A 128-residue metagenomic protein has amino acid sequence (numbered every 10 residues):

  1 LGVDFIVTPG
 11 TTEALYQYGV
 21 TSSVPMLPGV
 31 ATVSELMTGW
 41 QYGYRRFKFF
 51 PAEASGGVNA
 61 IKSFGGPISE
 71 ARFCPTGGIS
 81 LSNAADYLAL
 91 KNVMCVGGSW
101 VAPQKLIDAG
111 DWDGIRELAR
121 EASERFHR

Functional and structural regions predicted by a protein language model:
L1, S34-Y42, G65, I79-C95: Catalytic cores of alpha/beta
G2-T11, V24-T32, L36, R45-E53 (+1 more regions): Catalytic beta/alpha-barrel core
G10-L15, K48-G57, N92-G114: Glycine-rich phosphate-binding active-site loops on the catalytic face of alpha/beta enzymes
Y16, L36, I61, A84-A85 (+1 more regions): Generic hydrophobic/aromatic pocket-lining and core-packing "Φ" positions
G19-T21, K105-R128: C-terminal helical cap(s) of enzyme catalytic domains, especially alpha/beta-barrels
S22, V33-F47, G57-P67: Anionic-ligand binding region
S23, E70, N92-V93: A generic structural signal for alpha->beta connector loops
F47, Y87, A122: Conserved, mostly hydrophobic/aromatic
